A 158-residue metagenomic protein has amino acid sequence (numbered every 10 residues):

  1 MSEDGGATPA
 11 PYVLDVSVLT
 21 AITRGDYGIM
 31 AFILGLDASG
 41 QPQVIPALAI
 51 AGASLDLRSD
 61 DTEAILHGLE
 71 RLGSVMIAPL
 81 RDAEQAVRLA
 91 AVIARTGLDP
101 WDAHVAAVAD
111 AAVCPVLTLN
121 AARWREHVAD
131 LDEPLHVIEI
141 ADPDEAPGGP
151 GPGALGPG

Functional and structural regions predicted by a protein language model:
M1-A7, D110-G158: Acidic, PIN/NYN-like endoribonuclease modules and their adjacent C-terminal/linker elements
M1-Y27, I45, I50-A51, G158: Metal-dependent nucleic-acid phosphoesterase active-site entry motif
V13-L14, M30-S59, G73, I77-R81: PIN/NYN-family metal-dependent endoribonuclease catalytic core
V18-L19, A49, H104-V105, A122-W124: Alpha-helix capping/helix-boundary segments
L19-G28, A47-G68, A90, A94-T96: A short secondary-structure junction motif
I45, L80, P100, T118-L119: Short beta-strand scaffold positions
L72-R95: Acidic catalytic patch
D99-P115: Acidic, metal-associated active-site segment
